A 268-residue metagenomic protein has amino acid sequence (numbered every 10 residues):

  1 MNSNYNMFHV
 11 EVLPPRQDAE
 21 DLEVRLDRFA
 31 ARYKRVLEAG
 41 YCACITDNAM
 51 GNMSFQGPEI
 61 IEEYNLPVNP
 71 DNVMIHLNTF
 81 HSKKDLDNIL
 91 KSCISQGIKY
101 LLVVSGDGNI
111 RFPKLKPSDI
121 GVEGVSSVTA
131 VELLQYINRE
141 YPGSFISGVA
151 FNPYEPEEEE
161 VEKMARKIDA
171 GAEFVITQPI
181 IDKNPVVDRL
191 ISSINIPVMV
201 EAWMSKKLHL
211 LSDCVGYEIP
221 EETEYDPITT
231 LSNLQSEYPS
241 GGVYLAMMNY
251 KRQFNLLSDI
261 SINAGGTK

Functional and structural regions predicted by a protein language model:
N6-D27, N72-K84, I146-E159, C214-Y225: Active-site mouth loops of central-metabolism enzymes
N6-F8, Q235-G266: C-terminal extensions of enzymes
N6-P14, Y41-I45, D71-L77, L101-V103 (+4 more regions): Hydrophobic faces of well-ordered beta-strands that scaffold small-molecule active sites in alpha/beta enzyme cores
E23-Y33, G51-V68: Glycine-rich, positively charged N-terminal anion/phosphate-binding segment
R28-D47, K167-G171, I176: Catalytic domains of carbohydrate-active enzymes, especially glycoside hydrolases
G51-Y64, H81-N88, D107-I137, E157-E159 (+2 more regions): Active-site-adjacent beta->alpha loops and helix N-cap segments on the catalytic face of soluble alpha/beta enzymes
Y100-V161, A165, A170, N195-L210: Conserved anion-binding
P197-V243: Catalytic-face loop-and-helix region of soluble metabolic enzyme cores
